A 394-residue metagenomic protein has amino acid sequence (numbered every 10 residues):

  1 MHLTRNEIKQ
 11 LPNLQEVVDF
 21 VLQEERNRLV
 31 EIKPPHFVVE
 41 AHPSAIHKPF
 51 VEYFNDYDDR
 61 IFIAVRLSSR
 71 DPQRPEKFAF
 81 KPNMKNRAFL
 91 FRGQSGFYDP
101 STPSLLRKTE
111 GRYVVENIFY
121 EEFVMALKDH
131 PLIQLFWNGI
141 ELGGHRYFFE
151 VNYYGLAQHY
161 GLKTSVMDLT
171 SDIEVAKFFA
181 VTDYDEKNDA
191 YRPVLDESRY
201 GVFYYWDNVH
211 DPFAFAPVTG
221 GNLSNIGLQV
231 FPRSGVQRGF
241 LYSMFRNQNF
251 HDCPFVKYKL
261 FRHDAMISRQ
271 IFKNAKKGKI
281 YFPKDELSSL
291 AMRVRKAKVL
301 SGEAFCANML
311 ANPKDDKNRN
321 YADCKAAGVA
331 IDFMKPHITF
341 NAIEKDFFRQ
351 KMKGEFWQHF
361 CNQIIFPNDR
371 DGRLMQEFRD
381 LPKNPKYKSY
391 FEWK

Functional and structural regions predicted by a protein language model:
M1-K394: Catalytic-core elements of nucleic-acid end-processing and repair enzymes
